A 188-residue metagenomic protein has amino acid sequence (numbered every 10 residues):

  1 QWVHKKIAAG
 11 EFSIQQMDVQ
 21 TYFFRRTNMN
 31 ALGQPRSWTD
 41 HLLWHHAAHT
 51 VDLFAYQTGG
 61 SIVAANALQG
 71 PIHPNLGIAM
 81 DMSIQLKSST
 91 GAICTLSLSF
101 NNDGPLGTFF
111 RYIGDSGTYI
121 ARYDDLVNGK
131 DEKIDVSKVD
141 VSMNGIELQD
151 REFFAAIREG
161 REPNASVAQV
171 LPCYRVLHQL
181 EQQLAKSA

Functional and structural regions predicted by a protein language model:
Q1-L68, H73-P74: Predominantly a Rossmann-like dinucleotide-binding segment in NAD(P)-dependent oxidoreductases
W2-K6, L53, S83, E152 (+2 more regions): Alpha-helical elements of Rossmann-like donor-binding domains used by nucleotide-donor carbohydrate transfer enzymes
A8, G104-F110, K130-V139: A short, polar/proline- and glycine-enriched secondary-structure boundary/capping micro-motif
W38-W44, V136-N144: A short glycine-threonine-serine/GTX helix/turn-capping micro-motif
H45, H49-D125, R151-R161: Contiguous beta-strand/loop segments that form the cofactor/metal-binding neighborhood of enzyme cores
S89, F154-A188: C-terminal helix-rich "cap/oligomerization" subdomain common to oxidoreductases
A121, V139-R151, A165: Active-site loop of classical SDR/Rossmann-like NAD(P)-dependent oxidoreductases, centered on the catalytic Tyr-X3-Lys
